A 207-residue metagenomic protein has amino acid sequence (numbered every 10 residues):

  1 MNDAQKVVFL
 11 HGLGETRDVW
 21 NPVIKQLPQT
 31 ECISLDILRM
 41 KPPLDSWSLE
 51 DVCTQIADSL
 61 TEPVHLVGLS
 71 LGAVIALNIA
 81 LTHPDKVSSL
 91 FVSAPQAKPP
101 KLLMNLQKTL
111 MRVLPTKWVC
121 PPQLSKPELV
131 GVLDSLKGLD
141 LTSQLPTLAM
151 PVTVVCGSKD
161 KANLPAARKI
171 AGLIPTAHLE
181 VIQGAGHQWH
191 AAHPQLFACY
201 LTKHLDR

Functional and structural regions predicted by a protein language model:
G14-P22: Serine-hydrolase catalytic-loop signature spanning alpha/beta hydrolases and amidase-signature enzymes
N21-K25, E31-H65, C199: Active-site loop/oxyanion-hole signature of alpha/beta-hydrolase fold enzymes
L49, L77, L81-T82, K86-K117 (+1 more regions): Flexible "cap/lid" loop of the alpha/beta hydrolase fold
G68-G72, A76: Gly/Ala-rich beta-loop-alpha elbow adjacent to hydrolase catalytic centers
K117-S143, K159: Hydrophobic, aromatic-rich cap/lid helix
T147-L148, V154-C156: Short beta-strand/loop motif that positions the catalytic acidic residue of the alpha/beta-hydrolase fold
K161-A167: Conserved alpha/beta-hydrolase "acid-adjacent" motif
A185-P194: Catalytic histidine-centered segment of alpha/beta-hydrolase-like enzymes
